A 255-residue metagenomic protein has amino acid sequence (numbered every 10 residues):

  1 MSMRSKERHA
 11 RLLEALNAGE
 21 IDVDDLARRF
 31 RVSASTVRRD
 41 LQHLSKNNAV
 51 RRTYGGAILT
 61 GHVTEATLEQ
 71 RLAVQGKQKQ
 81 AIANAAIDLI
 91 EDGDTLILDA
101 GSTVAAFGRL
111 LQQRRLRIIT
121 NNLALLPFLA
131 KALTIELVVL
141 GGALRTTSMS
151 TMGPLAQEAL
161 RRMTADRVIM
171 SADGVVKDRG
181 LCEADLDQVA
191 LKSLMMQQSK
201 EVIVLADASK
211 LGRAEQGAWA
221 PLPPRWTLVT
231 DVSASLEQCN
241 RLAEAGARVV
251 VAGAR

Functional and structural regions predicted by a protein language model:
S2-A15, I21-D25, R31, K46 (+1 more regions): Conserved phosphate- and dinucleotide-binding cores of soluble alpha/beta proteins, encompassing both enzyme active
S2-G101, G108-Q113, R117-I119, L123 (+1 more regions): HTH-adjacent hinge/linker in prokaryotic transcriptional regulators
G61-H62, F107, S148, A159: Residues at secondary-structure transition points
T103-F107, L211-A214: Short glycine/serine/threonine-rich phosphate/pyrophosphate-binding segments that cradle anionic phosphate groups
